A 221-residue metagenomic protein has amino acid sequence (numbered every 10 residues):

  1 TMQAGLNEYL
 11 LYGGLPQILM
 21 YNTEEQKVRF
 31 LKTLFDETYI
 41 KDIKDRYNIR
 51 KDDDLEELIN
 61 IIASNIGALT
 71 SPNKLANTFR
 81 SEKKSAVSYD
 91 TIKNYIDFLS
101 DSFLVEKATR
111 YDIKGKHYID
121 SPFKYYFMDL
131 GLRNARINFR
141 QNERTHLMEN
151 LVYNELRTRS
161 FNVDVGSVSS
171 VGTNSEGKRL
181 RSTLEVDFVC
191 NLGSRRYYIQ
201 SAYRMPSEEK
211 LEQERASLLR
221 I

Functional and structural regions predicted by a protein language model:
T1, L156-T158, L218-I221: Alpha-helix C-terminal capping segments
T1-G14: Amphipathic alpha-helical segments of the small helical/lid subdomains adjacent to P-loop NTPase cores
M2, I92, E149, S182 (+1 more regions): Amphipathic coiled-coil/heptad-repeat helices and related helical stalk/stem segments that mediate oligomerization
M2-G5, N22-K27, P206-S207: Alpha-helix capping and helix-coil boundary motifs
L19-R196: Accessory nucleic acid-recognition modules appended to NTPase machines
I137-F139, Q200-S201, K210-L211: Short conserved micro-motifs at the rims of enzyme active sites and ligand-binding pockets
N191, R195-S207: Active-site ExK catalytic segment of metal-dependent nucleases
Y203-I221: Catalytic cores of nucleic-acid endonucleases
